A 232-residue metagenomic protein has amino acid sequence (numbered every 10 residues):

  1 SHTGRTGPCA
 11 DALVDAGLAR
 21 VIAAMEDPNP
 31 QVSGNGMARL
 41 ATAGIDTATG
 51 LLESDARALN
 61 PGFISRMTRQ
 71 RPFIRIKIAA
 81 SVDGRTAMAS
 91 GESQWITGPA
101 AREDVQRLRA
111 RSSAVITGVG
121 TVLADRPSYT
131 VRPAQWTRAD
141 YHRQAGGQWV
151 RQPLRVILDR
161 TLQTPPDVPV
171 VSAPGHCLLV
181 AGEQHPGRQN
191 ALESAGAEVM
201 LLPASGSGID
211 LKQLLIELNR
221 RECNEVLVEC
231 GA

Functional and structural regions predicted by a protein language model:
S1-A56, A173, L178, E183-H185: Zn2+-dependent cytidine deaminase-like catalytic core
H2, C9-A10, S65-N224: Active-site ligand-binding patch in enzyme domains
E26, G120, G231: Flexible loop residues that form catalytic and substrate-binding hotspots at small-molecule/glycan-binding clefts
P28, A56-M67: Histidine/acidic-residue-rich, glycine-tolerant segments that coordinate divalent metal ions
V32-S33, L59-N60, S128, L211-K212: Short Asp/Glu-rich motifs
M37, E53, R57-N60, R102-R109: Hydrophobic, well-ordered secondary-structure segments
G208, G231-A232: Small/polar glycine-rich anion-binding or flexible loop at a beta-alpha turn
V228: Gly/Thr-rich phosphate-binding loop signature of adenosyl cofactor/nucleotide-binding cores
